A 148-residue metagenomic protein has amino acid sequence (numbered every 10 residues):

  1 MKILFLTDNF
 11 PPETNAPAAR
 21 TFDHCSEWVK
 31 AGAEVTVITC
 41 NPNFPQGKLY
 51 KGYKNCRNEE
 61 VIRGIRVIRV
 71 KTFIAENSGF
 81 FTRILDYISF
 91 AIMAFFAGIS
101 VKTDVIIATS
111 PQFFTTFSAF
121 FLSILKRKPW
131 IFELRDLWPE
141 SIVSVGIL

Functional and structural regions predicted by a protein language model:
M1-R63: N-terminal subdomain of nucleotide-sugar transferases
P12, F44-Q46, E76, T115 (+1 more regions): Flexible, glycine-rich phosphate/dinucleotide-binding loops and adjacent beta-alpha linkers at cofactor/substrate
P12-T14, T82-D86, L148: Short, flexible loop segments at the rims of nucleotide/cofactor-binding pockets, characterized by
E34, R66, P129: Residue-level detector of anion-binding/catalytic polar loops
V37-G98: A conserved catalytic-core segment of Leloir-type glycosyltransferases
G52-R57, I124-K126, L148: Short, hinge-like loop/turn segments at secondary-structure boundaries
S78-F81, I142-I147: Short acidic, glycine/proline-rich loop/turn micro-motifs
R83-A97, T103-K128, F132-E140: An aromatic- and histidine-rich active-site surface loop
